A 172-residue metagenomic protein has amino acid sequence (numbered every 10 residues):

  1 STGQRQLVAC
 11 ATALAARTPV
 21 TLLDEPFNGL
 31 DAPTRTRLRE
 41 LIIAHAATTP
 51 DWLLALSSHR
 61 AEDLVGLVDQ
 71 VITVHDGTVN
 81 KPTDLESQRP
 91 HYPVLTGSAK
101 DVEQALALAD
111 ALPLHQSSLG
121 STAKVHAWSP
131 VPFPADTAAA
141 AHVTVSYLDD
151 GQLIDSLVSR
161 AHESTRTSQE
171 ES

Functional and structural regions predicted by a protein language model:
S1-L7, A32: ABC ATPase nucleotide-binding domain "signature motif"
C10: Hydrophobic anchor residue at the start of the ABC signature
V20-L22: Walker B motif beta-strand of ABC-family P-loop ATPases
F27-N28: Short loop immediately C-terminal to the Walker-B catalytic DE motif in ABC-type ATPase nucleotide-binding domains
T34-R37: Short alpha-helix in the ABC/ABC-like ATPase nucleotide-binding domain
R39-W128: ABC transporter nucleotide-binding domain
S121-S172: C-terminal coupling/interaction segments
